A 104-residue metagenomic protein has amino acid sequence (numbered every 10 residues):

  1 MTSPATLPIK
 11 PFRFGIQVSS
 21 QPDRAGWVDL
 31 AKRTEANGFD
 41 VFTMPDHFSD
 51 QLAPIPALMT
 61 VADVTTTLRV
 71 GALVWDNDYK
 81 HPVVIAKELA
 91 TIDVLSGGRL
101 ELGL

Functional and structural regions predicted by a protein language model:
M1-R69: N-terminal beta1-alpha1-beta2 module of alpha/beta enzyme domains
I9-Q21, Y79-L104: Flexible, glycine-rich active-site loops centered on histidine and acidic residues that chelate a metal or position
G71-L73, G103: Solvent-exposed beta-strand sheet faces enriched in polar/charged residues
L73-Y79: Conserved strand-turn element in the central/C-terminal portion of the radical SAM core barrel that lines
